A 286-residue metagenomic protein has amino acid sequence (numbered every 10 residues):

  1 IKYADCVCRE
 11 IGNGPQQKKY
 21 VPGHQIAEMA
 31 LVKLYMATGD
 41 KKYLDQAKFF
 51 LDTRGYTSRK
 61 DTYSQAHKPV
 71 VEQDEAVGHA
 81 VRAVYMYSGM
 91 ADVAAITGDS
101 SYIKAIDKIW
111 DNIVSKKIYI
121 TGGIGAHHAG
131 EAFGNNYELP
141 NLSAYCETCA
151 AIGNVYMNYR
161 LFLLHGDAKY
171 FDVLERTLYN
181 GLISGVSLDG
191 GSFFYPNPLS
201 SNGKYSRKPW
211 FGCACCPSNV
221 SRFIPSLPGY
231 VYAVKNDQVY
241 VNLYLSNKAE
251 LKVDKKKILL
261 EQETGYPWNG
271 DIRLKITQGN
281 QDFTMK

Functional and structural regions predicted by a protein language model:
I1-K286: Glycan-recognition and catalytic cores of secretory/periplasmic carbohydrate-active enzymes
